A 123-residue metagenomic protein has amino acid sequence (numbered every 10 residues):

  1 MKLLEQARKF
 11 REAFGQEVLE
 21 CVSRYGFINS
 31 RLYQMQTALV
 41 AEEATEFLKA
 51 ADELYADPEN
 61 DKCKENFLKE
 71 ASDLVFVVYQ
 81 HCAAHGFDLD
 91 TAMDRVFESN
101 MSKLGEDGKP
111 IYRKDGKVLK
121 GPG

Functional and structural regions predicted by a protein language model:
M1-A71, V75-G123: Flexible "arm" and connector segments at domain edges
